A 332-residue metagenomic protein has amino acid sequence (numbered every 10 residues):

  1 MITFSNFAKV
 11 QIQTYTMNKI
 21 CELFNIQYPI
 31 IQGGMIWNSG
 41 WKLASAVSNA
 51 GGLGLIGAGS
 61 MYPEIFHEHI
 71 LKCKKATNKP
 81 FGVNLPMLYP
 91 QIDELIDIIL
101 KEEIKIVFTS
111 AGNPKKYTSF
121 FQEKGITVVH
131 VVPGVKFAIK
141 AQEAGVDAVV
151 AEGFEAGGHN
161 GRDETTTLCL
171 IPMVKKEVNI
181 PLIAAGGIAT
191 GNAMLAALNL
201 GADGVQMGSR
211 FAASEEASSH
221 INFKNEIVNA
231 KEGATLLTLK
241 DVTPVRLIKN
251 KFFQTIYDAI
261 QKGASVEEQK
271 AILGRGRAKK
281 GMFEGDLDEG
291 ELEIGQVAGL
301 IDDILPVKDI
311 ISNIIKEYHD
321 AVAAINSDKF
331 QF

Functional and structural regions predicted by a protein language model:
T3-Q13: Short, positively charged and aromatic/hydrophobic N-terminal segments
K9-Q11, I30, G204, I294: Intrinsically disordered, low-complexity regions enriched for glutamine and histidine
I12-E177, P181: Active-site entrance/lid segments in N-terminal catalytic domains of soluble metabolic enzymes
M35, G187-I188: Active-site metal-binding loops of divalent metal-dependent hydrolases
V131, G186-G187: Conserved acidic functional residues
G161-I183, A189-F332: Conserved active-site-proximal phosphate/metal-binding subdomains
